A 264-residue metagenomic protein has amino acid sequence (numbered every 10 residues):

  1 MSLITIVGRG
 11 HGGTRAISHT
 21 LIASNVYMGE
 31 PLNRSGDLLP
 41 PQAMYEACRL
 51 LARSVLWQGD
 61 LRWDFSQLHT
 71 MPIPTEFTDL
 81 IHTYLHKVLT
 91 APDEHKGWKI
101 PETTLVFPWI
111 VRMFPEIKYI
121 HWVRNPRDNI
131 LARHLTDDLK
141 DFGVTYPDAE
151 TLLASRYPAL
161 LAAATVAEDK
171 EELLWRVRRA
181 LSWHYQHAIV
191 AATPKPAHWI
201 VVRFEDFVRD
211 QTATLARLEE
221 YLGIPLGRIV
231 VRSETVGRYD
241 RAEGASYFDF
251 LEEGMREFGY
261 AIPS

Functional and structural regions predicted by a protein language model:
M1-L80, E234-R238: PAPS-dependent sulfotransferase catalytic core
M1-T5, G10, I22, H134 (+3 more regions): PAPS-dependent sulfotransferases, especially Golgi type II membrane carbohydrate sulfotransferases
V7-G8, W98-T103, V123-R124, F204: Short His-Asn-centered micro-motif
R15-S18, T104-F107, R127-A132, V208-T212: Short catalytic/ligand-binding loop motif for oxyanion handling, primarily in non-cytosolic enzymes, centered on
A47-R49, T136-K140, L218-E220: Short, hinge-like loop/turn segments at secondary-structure boundaries
E76-F107: Glycine-rich phosphate-binding loop used to anchor ATP phosphates in small-molecule kinases, encompassing both
K99-I100, I110-L135: Conserved phosphate-donor/acceptor-positioning beta-strand/loop module used by diverse small-molecule
I110, L131-T136, D141-T145, A213-L215: Short aromatic-enriched loop/helix-cap "lid" or pocket-rim segments at secondary-structure transitions that line
